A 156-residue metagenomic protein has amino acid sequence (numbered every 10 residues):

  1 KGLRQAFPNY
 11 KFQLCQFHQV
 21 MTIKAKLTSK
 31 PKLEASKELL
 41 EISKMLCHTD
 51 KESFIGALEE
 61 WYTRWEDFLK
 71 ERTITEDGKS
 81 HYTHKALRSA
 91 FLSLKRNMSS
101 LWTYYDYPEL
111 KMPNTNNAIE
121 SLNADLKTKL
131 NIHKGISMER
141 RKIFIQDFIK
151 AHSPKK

Functional and structural regions predicted by a protein language model:
K1-E41: Conserved beta-strand -> loop -> alpha-helix junction used to position metal-binding or nucleic-acid-contacting
K1-F7, K37-K156: Acidic/histidine-rich catalytic cores and adjacent linkers of DNA breakage/strand-transfer/modification proteins
